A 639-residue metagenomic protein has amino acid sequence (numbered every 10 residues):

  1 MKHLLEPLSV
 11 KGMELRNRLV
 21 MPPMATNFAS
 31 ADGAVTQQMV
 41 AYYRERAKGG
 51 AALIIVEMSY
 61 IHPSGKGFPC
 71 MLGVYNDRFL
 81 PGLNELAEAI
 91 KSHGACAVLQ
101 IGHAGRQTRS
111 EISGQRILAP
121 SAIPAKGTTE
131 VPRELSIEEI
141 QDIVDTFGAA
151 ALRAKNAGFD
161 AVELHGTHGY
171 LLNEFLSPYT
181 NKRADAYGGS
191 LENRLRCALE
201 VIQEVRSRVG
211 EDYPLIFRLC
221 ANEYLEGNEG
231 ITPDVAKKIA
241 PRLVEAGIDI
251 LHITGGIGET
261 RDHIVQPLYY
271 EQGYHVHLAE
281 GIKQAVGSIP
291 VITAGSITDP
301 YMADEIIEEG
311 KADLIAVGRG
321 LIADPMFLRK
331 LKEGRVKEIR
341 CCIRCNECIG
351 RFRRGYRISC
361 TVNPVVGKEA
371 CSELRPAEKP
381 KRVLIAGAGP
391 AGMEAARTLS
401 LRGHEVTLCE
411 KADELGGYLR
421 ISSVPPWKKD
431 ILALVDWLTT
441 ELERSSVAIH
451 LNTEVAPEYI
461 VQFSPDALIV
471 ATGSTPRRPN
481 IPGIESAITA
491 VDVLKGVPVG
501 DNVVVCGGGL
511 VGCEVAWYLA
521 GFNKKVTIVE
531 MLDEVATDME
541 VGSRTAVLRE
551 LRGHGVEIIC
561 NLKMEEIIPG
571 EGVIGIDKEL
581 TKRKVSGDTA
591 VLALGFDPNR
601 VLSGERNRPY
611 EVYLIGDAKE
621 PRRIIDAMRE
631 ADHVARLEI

Functional and structural regions predicted by a protein language model:
M1-A386, P390, E394-V406, E414: Flavin-dependent oxidoreductase catalytic cores
A51, F159, I248, A312 (+4 more regions): Local beta-strand N-terminus motif with an aromatic residue
I248, V435, V447-A448, A487 (+2 more regions): Short, conserved active-site loop motifs that form the nucleotide-linked donor/cofactor pocket
V286-G287, G310-K311, S445, S464 (+4 more regions): Short, structured coil segments at secondary-structure junctions
A294, N363, N452-E454, A490 (+3 more regions): Conserved beta-strand termini and adjacent loop/short-helix elements that scaffold enzyme active sites in alpha/beta
Y301, A377-C409, L415, H450-S464 (+5 more regions): Rossmann-like dinucleotide/flavin-binding elements
E405-S445, Y518-M564, K619-P621: Rossmann-like dinucleotide-binding cores of NAD(P)H-dependent redox enzymes
